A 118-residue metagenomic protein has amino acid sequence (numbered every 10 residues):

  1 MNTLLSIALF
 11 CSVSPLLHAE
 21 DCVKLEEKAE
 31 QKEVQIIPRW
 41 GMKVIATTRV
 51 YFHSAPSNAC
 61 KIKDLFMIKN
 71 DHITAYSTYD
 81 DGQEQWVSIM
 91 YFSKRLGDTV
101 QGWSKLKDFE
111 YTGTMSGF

Functional and structural regions predicted by a protein language model:
M1-F10: Sec-dependent signal peptide recognition, specifically the positively charged N-region followed immediately by
I7, N58-A59, Q85: Generic detector of short alpha-helix boundary/capping microenvironments and adjacent low-complexity segments
V13-S14: N-terminal signal peptide c-region/cleavage motif recognized by signal peptidases
A19-P56, L65-K69, S77-G82, D108-F118: SH3-family beta-barrel domains
K61-K63: Short, conserved secondary-structure segments in the cores of folded domains
F66-K107: SH3/SH3-like beta-barrel superfamily modules
